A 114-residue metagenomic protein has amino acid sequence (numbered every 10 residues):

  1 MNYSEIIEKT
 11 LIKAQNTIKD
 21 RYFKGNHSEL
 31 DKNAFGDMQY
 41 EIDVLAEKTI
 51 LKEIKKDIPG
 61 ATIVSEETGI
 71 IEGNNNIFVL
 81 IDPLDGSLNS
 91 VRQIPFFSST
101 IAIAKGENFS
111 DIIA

Functional and structural regions predicted by a protein language model:
M1-L84: N-terminal subdomain of lithium-sensitive/metallo-dependent phosphomonoesterases centered on the IMPase/IPPase/PAP
N75-A114: DPxDG-like acidic metal-binding loop motif
